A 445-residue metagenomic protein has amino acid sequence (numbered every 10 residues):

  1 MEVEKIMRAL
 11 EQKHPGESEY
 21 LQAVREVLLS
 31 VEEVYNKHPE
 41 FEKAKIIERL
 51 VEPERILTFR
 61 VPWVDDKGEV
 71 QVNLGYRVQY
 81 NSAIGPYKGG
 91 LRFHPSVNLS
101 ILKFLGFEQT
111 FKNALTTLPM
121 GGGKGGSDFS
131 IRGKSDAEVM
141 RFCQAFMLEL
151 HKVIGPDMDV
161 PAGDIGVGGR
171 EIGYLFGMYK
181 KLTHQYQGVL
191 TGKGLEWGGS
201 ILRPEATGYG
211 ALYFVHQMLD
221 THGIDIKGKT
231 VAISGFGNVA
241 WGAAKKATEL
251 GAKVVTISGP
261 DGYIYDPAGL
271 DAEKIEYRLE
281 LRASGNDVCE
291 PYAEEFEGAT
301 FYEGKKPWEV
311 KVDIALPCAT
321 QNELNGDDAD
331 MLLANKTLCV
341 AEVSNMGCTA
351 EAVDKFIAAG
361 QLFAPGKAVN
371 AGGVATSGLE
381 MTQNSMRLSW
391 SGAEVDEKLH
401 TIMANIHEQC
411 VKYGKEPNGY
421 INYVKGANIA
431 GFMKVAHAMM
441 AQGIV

Functional and structural regions predicted by a protein language model:
M1, P15, E19-Q22, E26 (+24 more regions): Conserved active-site and cofactor/substrate-binding residues in soluble primary-metabolism enzymes
E2-A23, M218, L333-V445: Adenosine-phosphate binding glycine-rich loop
L21, K37-A44, T117, I154-G163 (+4 more regions): Flexible, glycine/charged-enriched surface loops at secondary-structure junctions
E40-E69: Structured beta-strand/loop patches that form or line metal/cofactor-binding pockets in enzymes
H94, N113-K227: Glycine/serine-rich phosphate-binding loop and adjoining beta1-alpha1 elements at the start of nucleotide-handling
T191-G194, G199-K311: Glycine-rich phosphate/diphosphate-binding loop of Rossmann-like nucleotide-binding domains
G262-L362, A368: Rossmann-like adenosine-cofactor binding region
